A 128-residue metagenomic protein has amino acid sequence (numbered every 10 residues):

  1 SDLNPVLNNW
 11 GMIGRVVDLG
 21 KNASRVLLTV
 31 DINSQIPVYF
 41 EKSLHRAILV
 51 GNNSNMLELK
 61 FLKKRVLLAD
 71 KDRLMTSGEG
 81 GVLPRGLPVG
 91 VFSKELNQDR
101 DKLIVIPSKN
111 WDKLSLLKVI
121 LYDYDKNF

Functional and structural regions predicted by a protein language model:
S1-F128: Extracytoplasmic/periplasmic terminal helices and flexible tails
